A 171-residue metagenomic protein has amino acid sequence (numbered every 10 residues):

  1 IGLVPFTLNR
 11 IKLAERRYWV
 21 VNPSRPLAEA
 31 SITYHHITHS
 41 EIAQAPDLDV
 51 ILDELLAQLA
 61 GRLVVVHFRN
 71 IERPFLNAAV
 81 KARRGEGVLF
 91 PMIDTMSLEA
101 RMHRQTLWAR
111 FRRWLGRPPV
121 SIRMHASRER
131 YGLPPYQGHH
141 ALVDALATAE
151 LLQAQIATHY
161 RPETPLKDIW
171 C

Functional and structural regions predicted by a protein language model:
G2: Conserved beta-strand and immediately adjacent loop positions that scaffold enzyme active sites
P5-H35, R62-C171: Metal-dependent phosphoesterase core characteristic of DEDDh/y 3'-5' exonuclease domains
T33-I51: Metal-dependent phosphoesterase signature
L48-G61: Short, basic/hydrophobic alpha-helical segments
